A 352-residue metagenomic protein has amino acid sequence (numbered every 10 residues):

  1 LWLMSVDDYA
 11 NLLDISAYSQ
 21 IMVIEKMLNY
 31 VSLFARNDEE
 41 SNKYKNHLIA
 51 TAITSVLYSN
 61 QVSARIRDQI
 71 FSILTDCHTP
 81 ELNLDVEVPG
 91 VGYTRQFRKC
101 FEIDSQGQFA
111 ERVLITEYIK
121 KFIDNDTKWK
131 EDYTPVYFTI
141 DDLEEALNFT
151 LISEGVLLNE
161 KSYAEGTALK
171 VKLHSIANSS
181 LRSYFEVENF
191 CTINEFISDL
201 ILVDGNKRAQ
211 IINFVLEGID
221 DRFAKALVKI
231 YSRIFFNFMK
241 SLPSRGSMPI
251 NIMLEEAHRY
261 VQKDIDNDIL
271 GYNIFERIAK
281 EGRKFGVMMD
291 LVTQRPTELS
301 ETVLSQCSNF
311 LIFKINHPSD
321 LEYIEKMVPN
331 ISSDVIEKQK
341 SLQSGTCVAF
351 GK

Functional and structural regions predicted by a protein language model:
L1-I274, G351: P-loop NTPase motor domains
I15, L270-G271, E276-K352: Conserved ATP-driven motor cores of ASCE-family P-loop NTPases powering translocation/secretion/packaging/pilus
